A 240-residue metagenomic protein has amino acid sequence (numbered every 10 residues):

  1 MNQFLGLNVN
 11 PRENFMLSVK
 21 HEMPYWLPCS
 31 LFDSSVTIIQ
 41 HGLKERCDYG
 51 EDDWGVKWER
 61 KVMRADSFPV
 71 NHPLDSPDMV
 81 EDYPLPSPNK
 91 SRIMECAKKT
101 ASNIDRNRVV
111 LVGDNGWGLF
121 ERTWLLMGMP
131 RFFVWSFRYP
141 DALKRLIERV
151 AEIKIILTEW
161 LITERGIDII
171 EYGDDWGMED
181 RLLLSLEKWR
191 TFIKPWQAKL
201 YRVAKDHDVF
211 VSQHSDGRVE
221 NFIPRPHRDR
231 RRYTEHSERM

Functional and structural regions predicted by a protein language model:
M1-S34, R60, P84-M240: Active-site loop segments of alpha/beta catalytic cores
L31, D52, P73: Cofactor-binding catalytic cores of oxidoreductases
S35, I39-G50: Short acidic, Pro/Gly- and aromatic-enriched capping/linker segments at domain boundaries
G55: Ligand-binding pocket scaffold of soluble enzyme catalytic domains
K61-Y83: Short, surface-exposed, low-complexity cationic segments
